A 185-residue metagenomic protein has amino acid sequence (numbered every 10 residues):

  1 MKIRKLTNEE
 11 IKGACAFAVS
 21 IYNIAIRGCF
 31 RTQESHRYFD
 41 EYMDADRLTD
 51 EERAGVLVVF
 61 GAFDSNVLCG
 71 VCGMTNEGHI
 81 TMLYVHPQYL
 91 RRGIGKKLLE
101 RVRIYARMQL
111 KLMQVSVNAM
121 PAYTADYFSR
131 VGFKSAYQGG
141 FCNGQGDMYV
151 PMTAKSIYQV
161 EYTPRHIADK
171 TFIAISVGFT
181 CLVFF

Functional and structural regions predicted by a protein language model:
K2-F17, I26-R27: A short beta-loop-alpha structural element at the N-terminal edge of CoA-dependent acyl/N-acetyltransferase catalytic
V19-R47: Conserved GNAT-fold acetyl-CoA-binding loop/helix
M43-F60, H79: A short helix-loop-beta-strand connector motif used in the catalytic cores of GNAT acetyltransferases and, in some
V56-G70: Conserved beta-hairpin
A62, Y89, G93-R101: Conserved acetyl-CoA pyrophosphate-binding loop and the N-cap/start of the following alpha-helix in GNAT-like
N76-Q88: Conserved acetyl-CoA binding element of GNAT-fold acetyltransferases
K96, M120-Q138, C142: Conserved active-site alpha-helix within GNAT-family acetyltransferase domains
A106-M120: Conserved GNAT acetyl-CoA-binding A-motif
